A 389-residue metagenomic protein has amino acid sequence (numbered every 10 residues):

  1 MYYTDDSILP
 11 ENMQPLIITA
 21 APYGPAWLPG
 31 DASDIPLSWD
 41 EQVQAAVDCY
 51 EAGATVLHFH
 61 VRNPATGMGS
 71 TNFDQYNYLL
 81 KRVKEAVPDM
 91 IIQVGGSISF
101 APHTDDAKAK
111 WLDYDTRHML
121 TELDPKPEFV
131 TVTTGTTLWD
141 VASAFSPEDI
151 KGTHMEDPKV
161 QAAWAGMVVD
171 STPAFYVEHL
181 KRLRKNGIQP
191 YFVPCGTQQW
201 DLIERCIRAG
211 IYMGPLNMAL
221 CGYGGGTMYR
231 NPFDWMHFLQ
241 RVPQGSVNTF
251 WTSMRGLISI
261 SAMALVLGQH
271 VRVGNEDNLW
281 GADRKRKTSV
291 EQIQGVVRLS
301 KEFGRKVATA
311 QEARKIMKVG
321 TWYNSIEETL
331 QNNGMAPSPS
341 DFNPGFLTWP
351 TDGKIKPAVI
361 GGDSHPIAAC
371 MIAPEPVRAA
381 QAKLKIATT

Functional and structural regions predicted by a protein language model:
I8-D34, D149-E156: N-terminal small/glycine-rich loop or linker at the start of catalytic domains across soluble metabolic enzymes
G24-Q44, G96-Y114, A165-D170, Y191 (+2 more regions): Active-site mouth loops of central-metabolism enzymes
W39-D40, Y76-D170: Active-site beta->alpha loop and helix N-cap motifs at the rims of alpha/beta catalytic domains
Q42, C49, H60, V130 (+4 more regions): Conserved, mostly hydrophobic/aromatic
T55-L79, L220-G224, L279-A282: Glycine-rich, proline-tolerant flexible connector loops at the mouths of alpha/beta enzymes
M68-G96, H179, L183-K185, H237-G245 (+1 more regions): Alpha-helix-loop-beta-strand connector modules within alpha/beta enzyme cores
F129-E276, R286-K287, E291: Catalytic alpha/beta core domains of metabolic enzymes, predominantly
K285-T389: C-terminal functional modules
